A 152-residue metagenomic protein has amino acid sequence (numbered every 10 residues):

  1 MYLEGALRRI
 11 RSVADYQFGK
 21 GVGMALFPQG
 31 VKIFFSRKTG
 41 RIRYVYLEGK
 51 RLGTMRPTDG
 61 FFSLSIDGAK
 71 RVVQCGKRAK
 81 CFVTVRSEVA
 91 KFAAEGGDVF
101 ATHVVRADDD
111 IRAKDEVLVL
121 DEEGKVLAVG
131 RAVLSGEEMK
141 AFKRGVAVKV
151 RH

Functional and structural regions predicted by a protein language model:
G5-V31, R37, E48-A113, V117-H152: Beta-strand/loop-dominated core regions that host nucleotide or nucleotide-derived cofactor-binding catalytic loops
I42-R43: Intrinsically disordered, low-complexity regulatory regions in eukaryotic proteins
